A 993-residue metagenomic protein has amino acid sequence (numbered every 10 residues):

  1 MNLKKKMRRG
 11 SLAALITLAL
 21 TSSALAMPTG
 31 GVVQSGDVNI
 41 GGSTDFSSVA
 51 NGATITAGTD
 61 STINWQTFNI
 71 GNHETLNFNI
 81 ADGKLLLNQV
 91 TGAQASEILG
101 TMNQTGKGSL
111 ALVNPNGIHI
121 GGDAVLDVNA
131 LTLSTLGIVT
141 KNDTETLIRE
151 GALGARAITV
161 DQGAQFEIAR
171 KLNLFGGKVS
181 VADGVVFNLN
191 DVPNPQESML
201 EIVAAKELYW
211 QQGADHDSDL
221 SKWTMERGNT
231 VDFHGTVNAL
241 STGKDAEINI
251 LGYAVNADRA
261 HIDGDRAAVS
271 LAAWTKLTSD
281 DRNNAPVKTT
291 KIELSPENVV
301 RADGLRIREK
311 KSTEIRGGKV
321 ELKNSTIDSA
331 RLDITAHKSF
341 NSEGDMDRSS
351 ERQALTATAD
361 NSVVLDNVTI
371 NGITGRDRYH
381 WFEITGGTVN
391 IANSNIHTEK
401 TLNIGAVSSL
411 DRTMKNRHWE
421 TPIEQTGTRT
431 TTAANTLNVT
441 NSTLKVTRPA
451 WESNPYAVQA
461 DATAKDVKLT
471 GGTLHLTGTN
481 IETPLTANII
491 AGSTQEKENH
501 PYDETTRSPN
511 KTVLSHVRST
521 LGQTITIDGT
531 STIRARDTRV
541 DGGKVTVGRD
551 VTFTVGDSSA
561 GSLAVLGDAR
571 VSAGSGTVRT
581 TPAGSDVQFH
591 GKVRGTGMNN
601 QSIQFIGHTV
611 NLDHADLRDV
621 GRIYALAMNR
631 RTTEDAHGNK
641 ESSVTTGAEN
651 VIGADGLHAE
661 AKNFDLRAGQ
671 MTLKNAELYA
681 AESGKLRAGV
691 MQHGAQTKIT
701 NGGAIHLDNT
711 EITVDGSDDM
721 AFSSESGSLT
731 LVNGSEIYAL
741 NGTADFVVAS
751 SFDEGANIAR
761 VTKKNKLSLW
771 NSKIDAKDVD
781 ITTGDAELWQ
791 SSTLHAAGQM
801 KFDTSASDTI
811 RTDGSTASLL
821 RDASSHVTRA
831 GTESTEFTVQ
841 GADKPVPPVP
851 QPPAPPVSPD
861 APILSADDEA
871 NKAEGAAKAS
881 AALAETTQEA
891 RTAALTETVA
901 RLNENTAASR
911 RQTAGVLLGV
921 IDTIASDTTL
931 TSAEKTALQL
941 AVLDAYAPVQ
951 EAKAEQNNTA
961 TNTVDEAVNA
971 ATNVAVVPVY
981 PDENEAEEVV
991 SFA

Functional and structural regions predicted by a protein language model:
N2-K5, S23-D263, R306, R316: Solvent-exposed adhesion/ligand-recognition segments of exported proteins
L3-R8, S22-S35, I250, T505 (+7 more regions): Extracellular/surface-exposed low-complexity segments
A13-S23: Bacterial N-terminal signal peptides
A50, H73-G83, T101-G108, A239-G243 (+12 more regions): Beta-strand repeat architectures
Q66-N69, T75-N79, S96-N103, I118-L126 (+38 more regions): Short, T/G/N/S-enriched strand-turn elements that build extracellular solenoid repeat scaffolds
S134-Q162, V203-A239, A268-G304, L332-L365 (+9 more regions): Acidic/polar low-complexity surface segments
I292-L294, M346-S349, L355, I370 (+20 more regions): Extended non-catalytic scaffold regions that mediate assembly and binding in large macromolecular machines
A330-L332, M346, Y379, T401-L402 (+14 more regions): Extracellular beta-rich repeat passengers
